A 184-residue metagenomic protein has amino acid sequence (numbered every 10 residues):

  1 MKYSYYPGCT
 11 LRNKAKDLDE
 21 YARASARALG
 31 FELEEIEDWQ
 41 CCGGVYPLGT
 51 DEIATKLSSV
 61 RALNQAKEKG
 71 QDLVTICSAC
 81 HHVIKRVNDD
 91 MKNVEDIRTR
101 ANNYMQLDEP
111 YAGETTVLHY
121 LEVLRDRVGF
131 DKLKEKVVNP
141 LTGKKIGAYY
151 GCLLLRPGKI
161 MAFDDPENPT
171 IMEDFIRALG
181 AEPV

Functional and structural regions predicted by a protein language model:
M1-V184: Iron-sulfur cluster-binding electron-transfer modules in prokaryotic oxidoreductases
